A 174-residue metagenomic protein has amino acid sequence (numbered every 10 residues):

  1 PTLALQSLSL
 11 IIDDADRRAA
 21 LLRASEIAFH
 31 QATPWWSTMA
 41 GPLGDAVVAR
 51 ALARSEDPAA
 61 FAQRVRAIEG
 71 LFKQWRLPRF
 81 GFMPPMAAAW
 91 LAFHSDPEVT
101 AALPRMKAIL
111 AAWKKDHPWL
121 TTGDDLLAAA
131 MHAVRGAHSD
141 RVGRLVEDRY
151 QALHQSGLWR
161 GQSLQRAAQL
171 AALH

Functional and structural regions predicted by a protein language model:
P1-M86, T121, L158: N-terminal domain-start signal
L5-S9, V48-L52, A87-W90, A128-A133 (+1 more regions): Periodically patterned hydrophobic/aromatic "hotspot" residues that form packing/interaction faces in regular
I12-R18, R54-A62, A92-T100, R135-G143 (+1 more regions): Short helix-capping/linker segments at secondary-structure and domain boundaries
L22-H30, A62-G70, T100-K114, G143-Q151: Hydrophobic core segments within long, regular secondary-structure runs in both alpha- and beta-rich folds
L43, I68, F82-P84, A89 (+3 more regions): Residue-level detector of solvent-exposed, low-hydrophobicity positions
D96-T100, I109-H174: A contiguous, surface-oriented mixed alpha/beta subdomain in the mid-to-C-terminal portion of proteins that forms
